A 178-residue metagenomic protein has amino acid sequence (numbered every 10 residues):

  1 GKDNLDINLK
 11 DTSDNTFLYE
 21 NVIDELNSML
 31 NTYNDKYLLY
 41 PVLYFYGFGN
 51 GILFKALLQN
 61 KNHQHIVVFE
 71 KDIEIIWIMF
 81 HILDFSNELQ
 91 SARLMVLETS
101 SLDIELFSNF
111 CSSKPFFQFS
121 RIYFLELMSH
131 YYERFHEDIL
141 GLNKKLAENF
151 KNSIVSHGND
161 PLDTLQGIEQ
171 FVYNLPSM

Functional and structural regions predicted by a protein language model:
G1-M178: N-terminal donor/sugar-recognition subdomains of glycan-related enzymes, prototypically the membrane-proximal stem
